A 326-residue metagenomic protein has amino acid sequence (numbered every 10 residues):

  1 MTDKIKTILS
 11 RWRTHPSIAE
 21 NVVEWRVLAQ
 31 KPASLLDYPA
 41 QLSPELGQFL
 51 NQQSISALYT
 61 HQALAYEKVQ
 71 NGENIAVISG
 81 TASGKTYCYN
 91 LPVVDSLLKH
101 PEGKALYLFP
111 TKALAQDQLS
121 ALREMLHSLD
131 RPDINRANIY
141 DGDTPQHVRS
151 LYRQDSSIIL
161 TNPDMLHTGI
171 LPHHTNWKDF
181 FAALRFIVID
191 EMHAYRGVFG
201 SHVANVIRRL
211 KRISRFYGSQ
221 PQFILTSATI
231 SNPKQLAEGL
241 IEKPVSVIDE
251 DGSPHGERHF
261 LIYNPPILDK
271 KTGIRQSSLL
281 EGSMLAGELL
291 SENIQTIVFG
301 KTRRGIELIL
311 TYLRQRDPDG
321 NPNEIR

Functional and structural regions predicted by a protein language model:
M1-A63, E73-N74: Helicase-associated low-complexity/disordered flanking segments
Q62, I78-S83, E191-F199, V206-L236: Conserved helicase ATPase motor motifs in RecA-like P-loop NTPase domains
E67-N71, I75, T86-P101, R208-K211: Walker A/P-loop NTP-binding motif
T86-Y87, K104-E124, A228-P233, R303-R304: Conserved Walker A/P-loop ATP-binding site and its immediately adjacent core in helicase/helicase-like ATPase domains
V94-D117, D133, R215-S219: Conserved SF1/SF2 helicase motif Ia
L114-I139, G239-V245, D317: Conserved helix-turn-beta segment of the N-terminal RecA-like "Helicase ATP-binding" lobe in SF1/SF2 helicases
G142-R185: Conserved helix/coil segment N-terminal to the catalytic DExD/H
Q222, T226, I230, K234-L308: Conserved interdomain linker/interface between the two RecA-like ATPase lobes of SF2 helicase motors
